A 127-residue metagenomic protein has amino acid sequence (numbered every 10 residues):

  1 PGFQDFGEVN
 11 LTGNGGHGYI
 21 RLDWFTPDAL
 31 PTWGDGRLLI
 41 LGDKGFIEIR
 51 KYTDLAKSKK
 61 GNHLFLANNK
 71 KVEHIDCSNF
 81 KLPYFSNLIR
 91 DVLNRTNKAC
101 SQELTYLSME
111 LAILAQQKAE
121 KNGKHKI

Functional and structural regions predicted by a protein language model:
P1-D54, F85-N94: Contiguous beta-strand/loop segments that form the cofactor/metal-binding neighborhood of enzyme cores
L11-G15, F65-K71: Short acidic, glycine-rich loop/turn motifs
L38, L55-N69: Short polybasic amphipathic segments
F46-E48, K70-H74: Short, surface-exposed beta-strand/loop "edge" segments at domain boundaries and coil↔beta transitions
V72-I75, H125-I127: Generic detection of short hydrophobic beta-strand segments and adjacent strand-loop junctions
I75-S86: Active-site loop of classical SDR/Rossmann-like NAD(P)-dependent oxidoreductases, centered on the catalytic Tyr-X3-Lys
R90-I127: C-terminal helix-rich "cap/oligomerization" subdomain common to oxidoreductases
